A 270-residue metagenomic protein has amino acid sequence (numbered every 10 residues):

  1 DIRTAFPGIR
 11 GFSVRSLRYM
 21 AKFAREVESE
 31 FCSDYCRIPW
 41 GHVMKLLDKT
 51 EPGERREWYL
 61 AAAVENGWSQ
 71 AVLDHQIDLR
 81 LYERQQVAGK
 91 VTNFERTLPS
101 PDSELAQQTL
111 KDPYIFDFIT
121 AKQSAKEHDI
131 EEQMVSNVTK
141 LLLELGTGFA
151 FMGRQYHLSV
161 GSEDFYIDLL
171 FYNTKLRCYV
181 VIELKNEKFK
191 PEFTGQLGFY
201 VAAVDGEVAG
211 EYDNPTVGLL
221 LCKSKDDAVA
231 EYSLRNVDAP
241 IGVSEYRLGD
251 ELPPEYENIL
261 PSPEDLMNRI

Functional and structural regions predicted by a protein language model:
D1-I270: Basic, low-complexity intrinsically disordered segments
